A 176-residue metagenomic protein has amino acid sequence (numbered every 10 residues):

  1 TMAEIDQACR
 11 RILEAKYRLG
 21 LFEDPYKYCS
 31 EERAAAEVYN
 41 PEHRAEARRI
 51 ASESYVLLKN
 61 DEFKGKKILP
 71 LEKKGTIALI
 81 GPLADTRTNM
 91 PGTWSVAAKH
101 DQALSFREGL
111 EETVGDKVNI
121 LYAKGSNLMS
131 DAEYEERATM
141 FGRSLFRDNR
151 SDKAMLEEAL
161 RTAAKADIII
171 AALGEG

Functional and structural regions predicted by a protein language model:
T1-G176: Preference for extracellular/luminal or secreted protein segments
